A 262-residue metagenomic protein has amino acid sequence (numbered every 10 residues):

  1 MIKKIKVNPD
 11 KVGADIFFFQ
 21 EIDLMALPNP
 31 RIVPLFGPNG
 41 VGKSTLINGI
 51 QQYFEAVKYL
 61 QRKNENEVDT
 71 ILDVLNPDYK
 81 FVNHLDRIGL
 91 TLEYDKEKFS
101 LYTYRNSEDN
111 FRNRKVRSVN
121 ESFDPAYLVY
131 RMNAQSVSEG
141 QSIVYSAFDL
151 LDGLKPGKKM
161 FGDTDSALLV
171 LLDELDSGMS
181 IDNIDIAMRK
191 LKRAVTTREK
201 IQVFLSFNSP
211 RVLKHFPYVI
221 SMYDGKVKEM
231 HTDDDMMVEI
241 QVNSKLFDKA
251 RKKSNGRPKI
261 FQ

Functional and structural regions predicted by a protein language model:
M1-D23: N-terminal pre-Walker A segment at the start of P-loop NTPase domains
I2-K3, N29-P34, Q51, S118 (+2 more regions): RecA-like P-loop NTPase motor core
E21-P30, G162-D165, T196-R198: Phosphate-binding P-loop
I32-P34, A167-L171, Q202-F204: Residue-level preference for the first positions of well-ordered beta-strands
I32-P34, S44-R131: ABC ATPase nucleotide-binding domain signature region
N39-G40: Walker A (P-loop) phosphate-binding loop of P-loop NTPases
D73-N76, K80, D86, D95 (+2 more regions): C-terminal lobe/lid and adjacent interdomain/linker elements of RecA-like ASCE P-loop ATPase modules
R117-T164, L172-D185: Conserved ABC ATPase signature
